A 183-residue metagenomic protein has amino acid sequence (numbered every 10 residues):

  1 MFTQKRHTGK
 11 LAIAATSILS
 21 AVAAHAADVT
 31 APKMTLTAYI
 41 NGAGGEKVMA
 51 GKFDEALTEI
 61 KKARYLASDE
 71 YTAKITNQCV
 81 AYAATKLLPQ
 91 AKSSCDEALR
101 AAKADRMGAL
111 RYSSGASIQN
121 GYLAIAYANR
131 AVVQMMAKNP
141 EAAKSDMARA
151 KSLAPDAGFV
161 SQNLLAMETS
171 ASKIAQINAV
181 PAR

Functional and structural regions predicted by a protein language model:
D28-T30, R64-D69, A101-N120: Flexible helix-coil transition and linker loops at the boundaries of alpha-helical arrays
L36-T58, K62-Y65: Alpha-helical segment of the N-proximal tetratricopeptide repeat
A148-R183: Terminal, low-structured helical/coil segments at or just beyond the last alpha-helical repeat
